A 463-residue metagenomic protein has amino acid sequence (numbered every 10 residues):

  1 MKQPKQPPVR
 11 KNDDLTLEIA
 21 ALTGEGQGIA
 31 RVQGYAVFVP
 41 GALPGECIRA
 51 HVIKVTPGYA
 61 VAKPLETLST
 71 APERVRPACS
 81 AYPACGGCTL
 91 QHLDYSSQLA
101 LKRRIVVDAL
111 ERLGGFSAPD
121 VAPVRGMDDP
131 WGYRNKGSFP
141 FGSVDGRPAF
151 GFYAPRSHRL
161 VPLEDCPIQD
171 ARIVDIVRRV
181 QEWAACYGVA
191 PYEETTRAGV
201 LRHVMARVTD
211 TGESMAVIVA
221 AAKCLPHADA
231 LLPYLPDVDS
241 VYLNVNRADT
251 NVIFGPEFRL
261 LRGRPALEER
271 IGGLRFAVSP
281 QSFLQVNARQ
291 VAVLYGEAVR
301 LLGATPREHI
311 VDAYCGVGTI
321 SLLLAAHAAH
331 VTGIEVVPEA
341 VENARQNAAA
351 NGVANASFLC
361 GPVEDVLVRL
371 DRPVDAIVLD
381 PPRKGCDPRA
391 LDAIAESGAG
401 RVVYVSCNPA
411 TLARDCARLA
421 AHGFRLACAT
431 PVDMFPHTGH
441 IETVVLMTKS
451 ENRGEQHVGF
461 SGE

Functional and structural regions predicted by a protein language model:
M1-A81, S357, D365: Terminal RNA-binding accessory module
K2-E18, G24, K223-E463: Rossmann-like S-adenosyl-L-methionine
G28-Q33, G151-A154, V217, A344: Short, acidic/hydrophobic/Gly-rich beta-strand patch recurrent on exposed beta strands that often constitutes part
G45, Q169, N287: Short, conserved phosphate/pyrophosphate- and ester-handling motifs at nucleotide-, phospho-/glycolipid
R49-H51, S138, V311: Hydrophobic beta-strand signal
L65-P77, P83-P191, T211: Extended interfacial segments that mediate partner engagement and assembly in macromolecular machines
A122-P130, E194-T195, L201-H203, P431-M434: Short, solvent-exposed loop/turn elements at beta->coil junctions and helix N-caps that rim active or binding pockets
R159-R202, V208, A220-D249: Internal alpha/beta scaffold segment
